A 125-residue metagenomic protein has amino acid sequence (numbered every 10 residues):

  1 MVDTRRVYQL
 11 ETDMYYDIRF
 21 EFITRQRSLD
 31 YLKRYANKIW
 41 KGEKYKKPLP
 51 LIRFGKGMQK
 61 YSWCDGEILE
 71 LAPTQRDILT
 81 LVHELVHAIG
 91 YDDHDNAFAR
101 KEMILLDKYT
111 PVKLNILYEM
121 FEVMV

Functional and structural regions predicted by a protein language model:
M1-L79, A88-V125: Active-site-proximal or metal-binding-adjacent scaffold patches in catalytic folds
E84: Walker B catalytic acidic pair
